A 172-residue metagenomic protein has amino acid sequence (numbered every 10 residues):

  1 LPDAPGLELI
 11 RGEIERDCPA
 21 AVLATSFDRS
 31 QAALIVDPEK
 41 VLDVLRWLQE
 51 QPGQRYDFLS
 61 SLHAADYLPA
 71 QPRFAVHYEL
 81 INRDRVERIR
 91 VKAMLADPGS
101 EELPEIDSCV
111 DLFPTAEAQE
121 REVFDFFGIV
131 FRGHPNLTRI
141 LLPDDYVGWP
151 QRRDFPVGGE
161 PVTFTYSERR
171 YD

Functional and structural regions predicted by a protein language model:
L1-D172: Terminal low-complexity/charged segments
